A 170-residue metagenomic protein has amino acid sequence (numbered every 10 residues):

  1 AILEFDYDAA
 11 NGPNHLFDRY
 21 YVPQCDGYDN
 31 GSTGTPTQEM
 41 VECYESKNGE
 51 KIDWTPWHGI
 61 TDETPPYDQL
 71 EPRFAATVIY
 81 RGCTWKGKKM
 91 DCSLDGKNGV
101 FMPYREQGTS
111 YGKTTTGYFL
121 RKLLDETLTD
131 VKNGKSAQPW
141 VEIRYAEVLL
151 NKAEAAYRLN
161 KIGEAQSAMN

Functional and structural regions predicted by a protein language model:
A1-L3, L70, F74-I79, P139-N170: Extended, hydrophobic/aromatic-rich amphipathic alpha-helical segments that build helical scaffolds
A1-R105: An aromatic- and glycine-enriched ligand-binding surface/loop that stacks and positions planar moieties
K47, K51, K86-K89, K97 (+6 more regions): Context-gated lysine
D95, P103-R144: Active-site beta-strand/loop architecture of penicillin-binding DD-peptidases
